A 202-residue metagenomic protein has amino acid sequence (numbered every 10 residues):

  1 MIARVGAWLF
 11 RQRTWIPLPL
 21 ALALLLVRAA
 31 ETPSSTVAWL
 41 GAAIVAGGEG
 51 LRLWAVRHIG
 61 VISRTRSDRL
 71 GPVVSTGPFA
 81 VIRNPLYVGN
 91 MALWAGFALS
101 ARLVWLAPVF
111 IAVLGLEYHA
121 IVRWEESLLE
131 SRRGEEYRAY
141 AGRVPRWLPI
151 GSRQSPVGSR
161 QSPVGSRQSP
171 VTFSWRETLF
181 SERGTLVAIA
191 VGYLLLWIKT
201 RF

Functional and structural regions predicted by a protein language model:
M1-T76, M91-F202: Membrane-anchoring alpha-helices and their flanking helix-loop junctions
G77-A80, N84-N90: Glycine-rich acyl-CoA binding loop
